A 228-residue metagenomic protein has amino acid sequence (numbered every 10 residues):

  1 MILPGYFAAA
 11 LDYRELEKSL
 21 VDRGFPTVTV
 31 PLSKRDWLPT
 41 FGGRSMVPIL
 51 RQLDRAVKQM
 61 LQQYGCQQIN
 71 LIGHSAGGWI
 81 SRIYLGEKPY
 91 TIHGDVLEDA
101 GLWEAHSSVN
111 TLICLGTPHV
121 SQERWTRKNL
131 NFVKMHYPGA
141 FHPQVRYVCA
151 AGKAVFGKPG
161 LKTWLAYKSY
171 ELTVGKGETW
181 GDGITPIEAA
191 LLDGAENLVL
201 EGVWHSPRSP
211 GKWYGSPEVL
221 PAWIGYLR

Functional and structural regions predicted by a protein language model:
M1-R35: Short, surface-exposed "cap/lid" segments of acyl-processing enzymes
P4, T27-V30, P39, S45-P159: Serine-dependent carboxylesterase/thioesterase catalytic core of lipase-like alpha/beta-hydrolase/SGNH enzymes
D12-R14, T40-F41, G160-L161: Short, glycine/acidic-enriched capping/hinge loops at junctions between secondary-structure elements
E15-K18, L85-K88, R127-L130, K162-L165 (+1 more regions): Short, glycine/charged-enriched secondary-structure capping and boundary segments
L20, V57-M60, L227: Hydrophobic, Leu/Ile/Phe/Ala-enriched alpha-helical segments that form helix-helix packing faces
D36-T40, P207: A short acidic, helix-capping loop that chelates divalent metal ions and anchors anionic groups
P143-R228: C-terminal catalytic-base region of ester-bond hydrolases, centering on the histidine of the charge-relay
